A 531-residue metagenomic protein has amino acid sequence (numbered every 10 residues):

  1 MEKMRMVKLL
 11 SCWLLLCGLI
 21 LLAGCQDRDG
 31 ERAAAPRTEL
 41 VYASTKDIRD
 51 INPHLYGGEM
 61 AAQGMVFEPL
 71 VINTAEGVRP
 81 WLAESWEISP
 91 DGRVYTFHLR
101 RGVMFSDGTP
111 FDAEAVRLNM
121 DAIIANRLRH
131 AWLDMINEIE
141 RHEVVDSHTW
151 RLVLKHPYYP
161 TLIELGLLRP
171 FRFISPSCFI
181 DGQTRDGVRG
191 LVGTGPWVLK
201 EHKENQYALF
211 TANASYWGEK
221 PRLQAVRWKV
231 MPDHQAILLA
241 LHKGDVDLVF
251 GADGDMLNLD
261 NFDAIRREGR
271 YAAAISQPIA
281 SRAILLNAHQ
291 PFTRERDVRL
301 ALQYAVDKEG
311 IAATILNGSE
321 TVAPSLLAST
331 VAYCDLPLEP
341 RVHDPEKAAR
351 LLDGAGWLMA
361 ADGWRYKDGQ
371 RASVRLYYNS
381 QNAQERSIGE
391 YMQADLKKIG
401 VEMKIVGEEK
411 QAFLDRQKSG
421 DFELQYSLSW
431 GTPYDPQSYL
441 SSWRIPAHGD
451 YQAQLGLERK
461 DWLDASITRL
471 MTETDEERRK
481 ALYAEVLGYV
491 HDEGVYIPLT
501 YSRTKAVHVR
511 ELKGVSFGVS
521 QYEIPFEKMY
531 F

Functional and structural regions predicted by a protein language model:
K8, D29, L133-F179: Surface-exposed binding/hinge segments that line and control ligand-binding clefts or catalytic entry sites
A43-P90, L118-D121, L128, G190-V192 (+1 more regions): N-terminal lobe/hinge region of extracytoplasmic solute-binding protein
S44-A61, L82-E84, T109, T161-F171 (+4 more regions): A structural "hinge/loop" feature
E76, G166-P221, A225, Q235 (+1 more regions): Gly/Pro-rich hinge or "lid" segments in bacterial periplasmic/extracellular proteins
S85-R129, R151-V153, A240, F292-R294: Aromatic- and charge-enriched surface segment that lines or borders ligand/interaction sites
H142, K200-T211, R227-Q290, A301 (+2 more regions): Extracellular/periplasmic solute-recognition and catalytic clefts
K203, R282, A305-E339, Q384-Q393 (+1 more regions): Detector for C-terminal structural segments
N287, T293, V322-A360, S380-S387: Structural transition elements
